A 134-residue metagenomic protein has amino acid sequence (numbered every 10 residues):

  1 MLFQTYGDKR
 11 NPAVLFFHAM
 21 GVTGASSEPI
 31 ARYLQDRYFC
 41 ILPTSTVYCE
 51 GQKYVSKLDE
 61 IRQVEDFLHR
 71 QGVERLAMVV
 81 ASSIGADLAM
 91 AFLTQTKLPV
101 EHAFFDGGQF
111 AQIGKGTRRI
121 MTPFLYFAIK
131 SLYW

Functional and structural regions predicted by a protein language model:
M1, Y38-F39, R75, L98-E101: A structural micro-motif
L2-E50: Conserved HGGG/HGGXW glycine-rich cap/lid loop of the alpha/beta-hydrolase fold
P12-A13, M78, H102: Structural motif
P29, A91-Q95: Active-site signature of alpha/beta-hydrolase-fold catalytic machinery across serine- and Asp/Cys-nucleophile hydrolases
I41-V80: Active-site loop/oxyanion-hole signature of alpha/beta-hydrolase fold enzymes
G51, A89, I113-G114: Glycine/Thr-rich phosphate-binding loops of Rossmann-like dinucleotide-binding domains
V80-G85, A89: Gly/Ala-rich beta-loop-alpha elbow adjacent to hydrolase catalytic centers
T94, V100-S131: Flexible "cap/lid" loop of the alpha/beta hydrolase fold
